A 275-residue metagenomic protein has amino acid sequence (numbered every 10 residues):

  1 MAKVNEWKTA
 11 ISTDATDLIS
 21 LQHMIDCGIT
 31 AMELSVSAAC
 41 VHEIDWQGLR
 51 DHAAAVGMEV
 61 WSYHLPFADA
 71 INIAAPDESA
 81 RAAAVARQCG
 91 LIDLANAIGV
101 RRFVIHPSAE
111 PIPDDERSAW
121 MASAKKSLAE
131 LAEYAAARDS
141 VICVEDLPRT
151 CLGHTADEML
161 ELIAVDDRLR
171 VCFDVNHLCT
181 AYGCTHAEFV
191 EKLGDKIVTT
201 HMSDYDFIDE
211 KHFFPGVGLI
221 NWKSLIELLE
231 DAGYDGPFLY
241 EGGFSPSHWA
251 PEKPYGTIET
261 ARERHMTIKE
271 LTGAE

Functional and structural regions predicted by a protein language model:
M1-E6, A15-I25, R101, G153 (+2 more regions): Histidine-acidic metal/acid-base catalytic patches
M1-N96, R170, D195, Y255-E275: N-terminal pre-domain/capping segments
I11, M32-L34, I105, V144 (+3 more regions): Conserved beta-strand positions
A15-D17, V36-A38, P66-D69, A109-P111 (+4 more regions): Active-site-proximal loop/turn and secondary-structure-junction residues that shape catalytic pockets, frequently
T30-A31, E59, R101, V141 (+1 more regions): Residue-level detector of anion-binding/catalytic polar loops
E43-W46, D114-D115, W249-P251: Metal-dependent catalytic neighborhoods of phosphoester/phosphodiester hydrolases
W46-G57, S127-Y134, E188-K192, S224-L228: Catalytic-core regions built around general acid/base machinery
A55, A74-R170, T180: Active-site acidic/histidine proton-transfer and metal-coordination neighborhood in alpha/beta enzyme cores
